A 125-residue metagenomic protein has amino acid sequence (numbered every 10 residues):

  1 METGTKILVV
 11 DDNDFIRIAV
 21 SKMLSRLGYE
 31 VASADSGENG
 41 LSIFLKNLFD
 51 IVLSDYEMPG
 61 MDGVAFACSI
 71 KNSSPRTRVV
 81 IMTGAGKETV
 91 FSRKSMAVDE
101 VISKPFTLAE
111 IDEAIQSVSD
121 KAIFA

Functional and structural regions predicted by a protein language model:
D14-A32: Two-component/phosphorelay signaling modules centered on CheY-like receiver
S33-S42, G63: Helix N-cap/capping motif at the beta->alpha junctions
S42, V64-P75: Short amphipathic alpha-helix used as the core "switch/output" element in two-component signaling
D55: Active-site residues of response regulator receiver
M58: Receiver (REC) domain active-site loop signature in two-component systems and cognate sites in sensor histidine kinases
G63, R93-V101: As written
F106-S117, I123: C-terminal output helix
